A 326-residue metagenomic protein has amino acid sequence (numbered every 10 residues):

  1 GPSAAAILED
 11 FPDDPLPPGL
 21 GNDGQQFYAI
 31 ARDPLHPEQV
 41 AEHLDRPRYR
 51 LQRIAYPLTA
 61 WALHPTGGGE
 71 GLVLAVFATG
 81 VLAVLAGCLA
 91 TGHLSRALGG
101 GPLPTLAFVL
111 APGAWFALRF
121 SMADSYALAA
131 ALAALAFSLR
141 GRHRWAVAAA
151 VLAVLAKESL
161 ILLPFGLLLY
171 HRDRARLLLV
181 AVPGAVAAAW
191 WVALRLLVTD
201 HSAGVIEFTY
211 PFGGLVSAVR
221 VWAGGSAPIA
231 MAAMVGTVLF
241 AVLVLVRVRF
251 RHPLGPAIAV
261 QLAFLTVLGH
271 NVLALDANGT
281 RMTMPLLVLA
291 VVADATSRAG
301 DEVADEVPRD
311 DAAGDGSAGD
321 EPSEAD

Functional and structural regions predicted by a protein language model:
P18-Q39, L44-G68, P285: Short hydrophobic/aromatic helix or loop-helix immediately within or flanking a transmembrane segment in polytopic
A60-A62, A75-L98, L243: Transmembrane-helix motifs of polytopic, lipid-linked glycan transferases
E70-L74, C88-L110, A129: Transmembrane-helix signature of polytopic, membrane-embedded enzymes that assemble or transfer cell-envelope glycans
T79-L82, P102-A133, S138, A153-L163 (+1 more regions): Multi-pass, polyprenyl lipid-linked donor-dependent membrane glycosyltransferases
A114-F116, W191-A193, A259-N278, V292: Transmembrane-helix signature of polytopic, lipid-linked glycan biosynthesis machinery
S125, R144-Y170, A185-A188: Transmembrane helices and adjacent periplasmic/lumenal helix-loop junctions of polyprenol-phosphate-dependent
L163-A263: Membrane-lumen/periplasm interface segments of specific transmembrane helices in polyprenyl phosphate-linked
L275-A299: Hydrophobic/aromatic-rich transmembrane helices and adjacent perimembrane loops
